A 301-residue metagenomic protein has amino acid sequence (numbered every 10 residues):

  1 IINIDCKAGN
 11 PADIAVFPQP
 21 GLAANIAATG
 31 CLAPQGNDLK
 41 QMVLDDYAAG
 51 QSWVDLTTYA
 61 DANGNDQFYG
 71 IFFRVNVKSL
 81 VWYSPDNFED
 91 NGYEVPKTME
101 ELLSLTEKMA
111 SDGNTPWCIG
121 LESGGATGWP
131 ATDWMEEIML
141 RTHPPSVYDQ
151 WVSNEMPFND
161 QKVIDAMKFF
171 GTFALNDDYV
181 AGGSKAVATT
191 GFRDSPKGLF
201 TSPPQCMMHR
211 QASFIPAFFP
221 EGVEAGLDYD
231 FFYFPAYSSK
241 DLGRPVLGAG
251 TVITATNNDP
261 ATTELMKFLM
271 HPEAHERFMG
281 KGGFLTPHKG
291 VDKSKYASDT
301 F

Functional and structural regions predicted by a protein language model:
I1, M99-L103, S184-L199: Short helix-initiation/N-cap motifs at beta->coil->alpha
I1-C31, Q41-A48, N91, V95 (+4 more regions): Conserved N-terminal structural module of periplasmic/extracytoplasmic solute-binding proteins
Q19-L80, P130: Hinge/lid segment of periplasmic solute-binding proteins
G36-Q51, L121, G125, R141-D165 (+2 more regions): Short, solvent-exposed loop/beta-turn-alpha elements that line the ligand-binding surface or hinge of extracytoplasmic
A49, W53-V54, Y59-A60, F232 (+1 more regions): Long, aromatic- and glycine/proline-rich binding clefts that accommodate carbohydrate-like moieties
A60-D61, N65-F73, S79, L103-M156: Extracytoplasmic/periplasmic solute-binding protein
D90, F214, E221-P287: Extracytoplasmic/periplasmic substrate-recognition and gating elements
T106-K108, V152-T189, F234: Glycine-centered hinge/linker elements that transmit conformational signals in sensory and ligand-binding systems
